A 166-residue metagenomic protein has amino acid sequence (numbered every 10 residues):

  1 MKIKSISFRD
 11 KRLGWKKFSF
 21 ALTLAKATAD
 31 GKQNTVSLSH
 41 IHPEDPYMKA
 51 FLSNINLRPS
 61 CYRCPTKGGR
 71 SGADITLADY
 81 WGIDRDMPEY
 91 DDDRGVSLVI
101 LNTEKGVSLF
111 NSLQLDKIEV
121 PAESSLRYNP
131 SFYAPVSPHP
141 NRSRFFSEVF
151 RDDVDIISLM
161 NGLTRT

Functional and structural regions predicted by a protein language model:
I3-T166: Long, compositionally biased charged/polar accessory segments in the mid-to-C-terminal portions of proteins
